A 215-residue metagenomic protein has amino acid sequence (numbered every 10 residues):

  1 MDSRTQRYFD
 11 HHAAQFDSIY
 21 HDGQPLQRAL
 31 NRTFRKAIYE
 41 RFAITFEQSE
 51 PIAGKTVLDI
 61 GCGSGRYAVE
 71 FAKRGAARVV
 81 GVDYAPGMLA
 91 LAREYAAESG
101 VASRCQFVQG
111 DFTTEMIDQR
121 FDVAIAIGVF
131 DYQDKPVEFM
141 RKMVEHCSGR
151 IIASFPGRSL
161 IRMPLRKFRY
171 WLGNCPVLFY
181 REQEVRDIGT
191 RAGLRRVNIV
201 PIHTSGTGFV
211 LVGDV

Functional and structural regions predicted by a protein language model:
M1-S49: Conserved class I S-adenosyl-L-methionine
G61-G63: Class I SAM-dependent methyltransferase "Motif I" SAM/SAH-binding loop
R66-Q109: Class I SAM-dependent methyltransferase SAM/SAH-binding core
V123-K135: A short SAM/SAH-binding and catalytic strip from SAM-dependent methyltransferases
V137-G149: A short glycine-rich, Lys/Arg-flanked "PGG" loop and its adjoining helix->strand segment in the class I
S148-P156: Conserved beta-strand signature within the Rossmann-like core of class I S-adenosyl-L-methionine
R158-P176: Short, glycine-/aromatic-enriched active-site segment of Class I SAM-dependent methyltransferases
P176-A192: Short alpha-helix
